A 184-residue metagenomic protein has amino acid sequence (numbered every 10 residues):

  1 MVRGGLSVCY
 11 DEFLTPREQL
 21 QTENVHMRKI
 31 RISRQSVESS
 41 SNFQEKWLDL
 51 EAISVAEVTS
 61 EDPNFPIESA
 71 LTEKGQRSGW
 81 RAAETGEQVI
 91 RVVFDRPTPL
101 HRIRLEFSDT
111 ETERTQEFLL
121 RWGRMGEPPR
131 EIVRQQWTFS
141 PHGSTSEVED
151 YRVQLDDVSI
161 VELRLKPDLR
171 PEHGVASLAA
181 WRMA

Functional and structural regions predicted by a protein language model:
M1-H26: N-terminal amphipathic/basic-hydrophobic helices that include classical n-h-c signal peptides and signal-anchor
E23-D95, S108-T112: Disordered, acidic Ser/Thr/Pro-rich linker "stalks" and the adjacent N-terminal cap of the next globular domain
I90-P99, R152-D157: Extracellular and analogous surface-interaction loops
T98, E113-T115, D156, P171: A cross-taxa feature marking solvent-exposed loop/turn segments within ectodomains of secreted and single-pass membrane
T98-T110, L163: A short beta-strand element within beta-rich, extracytoplasmic domains of secreted/secretory-pathway proteins
E113-G126: Short, surface-exposed beta-strand/strand-loop-strand elements in extracellular ectodomains
R130-V153: Extracellular carbohydrate recognition and processing domains and analogous Trp-centered ligand-binding platforms
L163-E172: Short beta-strand-plus-loop segments that form exposed binding edges in beta-rich domains
